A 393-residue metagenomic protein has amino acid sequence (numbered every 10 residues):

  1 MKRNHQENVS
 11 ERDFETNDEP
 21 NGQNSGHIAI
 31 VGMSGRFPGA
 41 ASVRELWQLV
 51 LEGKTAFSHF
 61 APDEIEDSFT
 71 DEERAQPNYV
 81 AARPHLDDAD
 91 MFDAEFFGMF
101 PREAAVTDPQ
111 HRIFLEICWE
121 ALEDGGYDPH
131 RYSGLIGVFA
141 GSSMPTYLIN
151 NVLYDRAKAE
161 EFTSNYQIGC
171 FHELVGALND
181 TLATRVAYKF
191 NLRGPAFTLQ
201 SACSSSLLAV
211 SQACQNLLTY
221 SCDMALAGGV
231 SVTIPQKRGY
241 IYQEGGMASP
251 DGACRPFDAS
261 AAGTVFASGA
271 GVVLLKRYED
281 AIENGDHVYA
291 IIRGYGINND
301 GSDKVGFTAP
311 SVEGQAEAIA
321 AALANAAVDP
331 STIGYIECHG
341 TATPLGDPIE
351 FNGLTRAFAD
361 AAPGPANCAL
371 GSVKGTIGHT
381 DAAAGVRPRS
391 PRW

Functional and structural regions predicted by a protein language model:
K2, D13-W393: Condensing-enzyme catalytic core of the thiolase-fold
